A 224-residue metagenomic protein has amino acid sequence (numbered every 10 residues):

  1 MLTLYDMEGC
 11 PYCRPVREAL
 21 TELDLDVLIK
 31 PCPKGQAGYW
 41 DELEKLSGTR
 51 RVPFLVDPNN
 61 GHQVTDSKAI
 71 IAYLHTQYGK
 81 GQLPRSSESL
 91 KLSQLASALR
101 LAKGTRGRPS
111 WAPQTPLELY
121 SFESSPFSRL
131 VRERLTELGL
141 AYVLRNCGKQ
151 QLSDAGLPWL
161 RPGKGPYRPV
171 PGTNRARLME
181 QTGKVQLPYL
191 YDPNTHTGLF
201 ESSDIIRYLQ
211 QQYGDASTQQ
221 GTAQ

Functional and structural regions predicted by a protein language model:
M1-Q224: GST-like domain detector, emphasizing the conserved glutathione-binding G-site in the N-terminal thioredoxin-like
